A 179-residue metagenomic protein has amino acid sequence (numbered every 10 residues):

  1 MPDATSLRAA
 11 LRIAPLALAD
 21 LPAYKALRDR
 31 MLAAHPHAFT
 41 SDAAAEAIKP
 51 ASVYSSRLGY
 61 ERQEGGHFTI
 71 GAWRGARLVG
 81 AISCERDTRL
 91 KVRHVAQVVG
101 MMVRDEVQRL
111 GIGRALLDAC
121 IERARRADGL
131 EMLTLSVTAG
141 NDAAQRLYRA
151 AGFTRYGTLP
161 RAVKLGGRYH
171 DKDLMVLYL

Functional and structural regions predicted by a protein language model:
M1-L18: Acyl-donor-binding surface of acyltransferase catalytic domains
A10, E131-A151, G157-L179: C-terminal "cap" of GNAT-fold acetyltransferases
R12, F68, E106, E131-M132: Structural signature of beta-strand start/N-cap positions in the alpha/beta core of ABC transporter nucleotide-binding
L18-A19, K25-A26, R30-G100, R104-E106 (+3 more regions): Acetyl-CoA-dependent GNAT
G111: Conserved G/P- and acidic residue-centered "switch" motifs that form tight phosphate/ATP-binding loops in soluble
R125-R126, R149: Non-catalytic positions within long, well-ordered alpha-helices that form the structural scaffold/packing of enzyme
